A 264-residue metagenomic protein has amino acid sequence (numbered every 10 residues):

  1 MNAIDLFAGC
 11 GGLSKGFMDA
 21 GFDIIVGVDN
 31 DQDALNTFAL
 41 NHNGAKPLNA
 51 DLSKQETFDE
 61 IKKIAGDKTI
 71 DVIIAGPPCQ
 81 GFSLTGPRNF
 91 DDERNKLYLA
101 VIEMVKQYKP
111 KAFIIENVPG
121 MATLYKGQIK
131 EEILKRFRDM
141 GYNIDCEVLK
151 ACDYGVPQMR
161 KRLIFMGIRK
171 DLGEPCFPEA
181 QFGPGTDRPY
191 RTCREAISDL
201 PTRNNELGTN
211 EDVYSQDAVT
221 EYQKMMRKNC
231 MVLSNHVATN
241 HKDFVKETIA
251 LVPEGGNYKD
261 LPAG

Functional and structural regions predicted by a protein language model:
N2-A3, C10-F22, R136, R162 (+1 more regions): S-adenosyl-L-methionine-dependent DNA methyltransferase catalytic core
N2-K109, P119-T123, Q128-E131, R138: Core alpha/beta nucleotide-donor-binding catalytic domains of modification enzymes
D31, L52-K54, A151-D153, D171 (+1 more regions): Residue-level detector of flexible, active-site-proximal loop/helix-junction positions within diverse enzyme catalytic
N49-A50, Y142-D153: Conserved S-adenosyl-L-methionine
P77, N117, C146-V148: A cross-domain feature marking catalytic cores of carbohydrate-active enzymes and several ubiquitous metabolic/repair
K111-I115: Conserved beta-strand signature within the Rossmann-like core of class I S-adenosyl-L-methionine
V118-T123, A151-G155: Short histidine/acidic/glycine/proline-rich micro-motifs that form metal- and phosphate-coordinating active-site loops
Q158-R160: Short, solvent-exposed loop/turn segments at the edges of secondary structure
